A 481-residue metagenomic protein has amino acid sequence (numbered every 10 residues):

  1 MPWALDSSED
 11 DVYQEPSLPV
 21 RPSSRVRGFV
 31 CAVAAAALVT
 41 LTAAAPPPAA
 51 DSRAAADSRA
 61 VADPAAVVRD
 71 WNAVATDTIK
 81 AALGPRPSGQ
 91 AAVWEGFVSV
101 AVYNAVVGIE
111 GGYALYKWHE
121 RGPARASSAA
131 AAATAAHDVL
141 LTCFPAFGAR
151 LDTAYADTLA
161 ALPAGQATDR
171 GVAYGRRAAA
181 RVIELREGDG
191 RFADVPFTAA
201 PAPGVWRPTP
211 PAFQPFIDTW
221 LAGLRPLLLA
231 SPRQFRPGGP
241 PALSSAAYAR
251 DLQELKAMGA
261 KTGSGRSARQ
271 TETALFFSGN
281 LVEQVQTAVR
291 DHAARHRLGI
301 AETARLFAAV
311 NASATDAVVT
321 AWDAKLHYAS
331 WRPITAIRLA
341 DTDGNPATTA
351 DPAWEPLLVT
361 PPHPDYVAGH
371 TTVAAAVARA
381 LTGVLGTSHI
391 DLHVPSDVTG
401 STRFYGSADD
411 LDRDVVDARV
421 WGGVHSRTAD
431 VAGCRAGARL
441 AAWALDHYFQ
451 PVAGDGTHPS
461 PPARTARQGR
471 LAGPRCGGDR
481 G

Functional and structural regions predicted by a protein language model:
D10, A43-A45, S460, Q468: Intrinsically disordered, low-complexity repeat segments enriched in small/polar residues
Y13-D51: Secretory targeting and sorting signals
P47-A62: Compositionally biased, intrinsically disordered low-complexity segments enriched for polar/charged residues
R59-R467, C476: Acidic/polar surface patches and capping/hinge elements
R470-G481: Long, low-complexity, intrinsically disordered segments
